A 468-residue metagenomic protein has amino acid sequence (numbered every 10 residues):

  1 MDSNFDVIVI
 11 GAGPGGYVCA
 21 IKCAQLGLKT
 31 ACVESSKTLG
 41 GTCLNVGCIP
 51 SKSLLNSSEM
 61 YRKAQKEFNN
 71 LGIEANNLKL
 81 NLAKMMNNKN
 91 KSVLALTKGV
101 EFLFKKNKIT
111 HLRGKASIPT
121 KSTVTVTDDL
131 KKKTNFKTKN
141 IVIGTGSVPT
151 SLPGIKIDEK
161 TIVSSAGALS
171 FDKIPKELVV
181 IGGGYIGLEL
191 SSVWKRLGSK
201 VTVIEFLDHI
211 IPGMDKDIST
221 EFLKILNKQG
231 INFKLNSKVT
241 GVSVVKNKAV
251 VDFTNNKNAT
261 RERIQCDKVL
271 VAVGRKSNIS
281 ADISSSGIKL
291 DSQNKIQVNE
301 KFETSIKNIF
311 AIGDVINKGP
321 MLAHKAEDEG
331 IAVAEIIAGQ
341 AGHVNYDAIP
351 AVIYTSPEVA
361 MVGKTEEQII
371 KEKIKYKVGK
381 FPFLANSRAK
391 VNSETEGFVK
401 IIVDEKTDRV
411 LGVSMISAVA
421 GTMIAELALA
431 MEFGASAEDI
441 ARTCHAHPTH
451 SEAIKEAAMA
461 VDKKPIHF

Functional and structural regions predicted by a protein language model:
D2-F5, I21-I174, T202, L207-I211 (+5 more regions): Glycine-rich flavin
D2-G13, I174-G184: Beta1/beta-strand and adjacent pyrophosphate-binding region of the FAD-binding site in flavoprotein oxidoreductases
I8-C19, A24-S36, I49, S53-M60 (+3 more regions): Flexible, glycine-rich terminal cap/loop adjacent to redox cofactors in electron-transfer oxidoreductases
I8-I10, A116, F136-G146, V180-I181 (+3 more regions): Short hydrophobic core segments
G15-K22, I162, G187-L190, R196 (+1 more regions): Short glycine/serine/threonine-rich phosphate/pyrophosphate-binding segments that cradle anionic phosphate groups
C48, I143-K200, I204, N232-F233 (+3 more regions): Glycine-rich dinucleotide-binding loop and its adjacent helix/turn
R113, S117-D128, L197-E300, K371: A Rossmann-like FAD-binding core segment of flavoenzymes
D158-I174, R263-A338: FAD-site-proximal beta/loop scaffold in flavoenzymes
